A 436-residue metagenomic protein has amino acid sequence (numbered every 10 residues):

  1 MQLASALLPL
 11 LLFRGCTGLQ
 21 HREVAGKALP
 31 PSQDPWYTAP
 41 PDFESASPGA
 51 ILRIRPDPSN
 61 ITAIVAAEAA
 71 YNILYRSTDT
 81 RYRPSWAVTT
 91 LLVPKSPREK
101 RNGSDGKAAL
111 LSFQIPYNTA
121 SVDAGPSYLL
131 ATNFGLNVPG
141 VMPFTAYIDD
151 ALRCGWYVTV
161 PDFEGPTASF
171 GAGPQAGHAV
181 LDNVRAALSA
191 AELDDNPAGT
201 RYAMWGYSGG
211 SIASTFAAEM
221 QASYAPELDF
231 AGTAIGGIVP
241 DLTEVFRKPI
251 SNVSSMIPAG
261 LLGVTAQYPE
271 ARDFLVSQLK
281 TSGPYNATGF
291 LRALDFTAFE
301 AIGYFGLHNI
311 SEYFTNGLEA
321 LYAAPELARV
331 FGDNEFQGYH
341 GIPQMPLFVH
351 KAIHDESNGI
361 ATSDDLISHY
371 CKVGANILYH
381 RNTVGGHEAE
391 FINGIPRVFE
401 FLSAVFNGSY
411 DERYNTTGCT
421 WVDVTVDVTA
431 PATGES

Functional and structural regions predicted by a protein language model:
M1-H21, S436: Fungal secretory targeting signals
F13-N102: Catalytic-loop region of hydrolases
V88-L91, R101-T119, D123-A131, D149 (+1 more regions): Short beta-strand element of the alpha/beta-hydrolase
V141-Y147, F170-D194: Alpha/beta-hydrolase active-site loop
R185-M256: Primarily recognizes the serine-hydrolase "nucleophile elbow" in alpha/beta-hydrolase and SGNH/GDSL folds
G236-H340: Accessory cap/linker subdomain of secreted extracellular hydrolases
Y322-A323, A328-Q337, S357, D364-S436: C-terminal catalytic histidine-bearing segment of alpha/beta-hydrolase fold enzymes
P343, L347-D355: Short beta-strand/loop motif that positions the catalytic acidic residue of the alpha/beta-hydrolase fold
